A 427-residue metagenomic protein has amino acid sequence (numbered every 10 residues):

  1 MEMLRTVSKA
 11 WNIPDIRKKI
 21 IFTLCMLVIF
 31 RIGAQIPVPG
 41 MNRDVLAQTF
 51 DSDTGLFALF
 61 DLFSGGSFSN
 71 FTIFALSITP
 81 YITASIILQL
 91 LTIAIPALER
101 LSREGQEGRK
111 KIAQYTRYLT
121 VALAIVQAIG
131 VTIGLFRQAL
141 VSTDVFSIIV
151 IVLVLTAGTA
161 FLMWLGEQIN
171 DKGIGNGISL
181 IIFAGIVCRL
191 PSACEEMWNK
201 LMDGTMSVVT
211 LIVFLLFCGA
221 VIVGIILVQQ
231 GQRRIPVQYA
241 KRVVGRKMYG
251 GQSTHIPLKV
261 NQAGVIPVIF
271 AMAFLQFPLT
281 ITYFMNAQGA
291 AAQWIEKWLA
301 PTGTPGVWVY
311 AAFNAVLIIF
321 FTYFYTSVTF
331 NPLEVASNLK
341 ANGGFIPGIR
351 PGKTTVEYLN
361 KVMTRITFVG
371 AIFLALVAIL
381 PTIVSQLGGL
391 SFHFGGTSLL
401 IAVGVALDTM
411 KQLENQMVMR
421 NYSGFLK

Functional and structural regions predicted by a protein language model:
M1-S102, E107-K427: N-terminal cationic and glycine-rich segments that engage phosphates or anionic surfaces
